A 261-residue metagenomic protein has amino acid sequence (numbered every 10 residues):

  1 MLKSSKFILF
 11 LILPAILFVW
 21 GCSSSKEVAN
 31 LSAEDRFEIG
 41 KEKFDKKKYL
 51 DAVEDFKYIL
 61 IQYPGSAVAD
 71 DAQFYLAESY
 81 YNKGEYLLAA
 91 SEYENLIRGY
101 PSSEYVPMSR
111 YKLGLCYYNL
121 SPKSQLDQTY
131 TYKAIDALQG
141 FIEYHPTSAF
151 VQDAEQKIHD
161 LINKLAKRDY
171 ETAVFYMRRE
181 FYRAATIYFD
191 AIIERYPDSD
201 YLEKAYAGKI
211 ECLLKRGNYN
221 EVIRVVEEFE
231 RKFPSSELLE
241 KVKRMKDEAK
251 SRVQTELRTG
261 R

Functional and structural regions predicted by a protein language model:
L2-S5, F18-R261: Acidic, polar-rich low-complexity tracts and alpha-helical solenoid repeat scaffolds
F10-V19: Bacterial N-terminal signal peptides
